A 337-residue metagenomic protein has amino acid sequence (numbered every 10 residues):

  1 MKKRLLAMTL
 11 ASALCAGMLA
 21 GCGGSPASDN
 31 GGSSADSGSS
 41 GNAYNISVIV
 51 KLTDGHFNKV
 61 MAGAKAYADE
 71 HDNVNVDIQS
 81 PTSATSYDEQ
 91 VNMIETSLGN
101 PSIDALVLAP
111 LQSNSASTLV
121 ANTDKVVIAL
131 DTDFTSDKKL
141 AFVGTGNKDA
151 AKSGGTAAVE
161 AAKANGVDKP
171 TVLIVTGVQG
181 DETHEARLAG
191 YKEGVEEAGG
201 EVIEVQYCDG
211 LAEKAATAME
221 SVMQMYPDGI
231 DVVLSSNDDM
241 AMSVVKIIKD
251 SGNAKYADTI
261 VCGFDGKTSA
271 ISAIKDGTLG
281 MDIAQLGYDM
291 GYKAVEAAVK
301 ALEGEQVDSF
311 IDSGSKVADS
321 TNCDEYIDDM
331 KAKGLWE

Functional and structural regions predicted by a protein language model:
M1-N45, D69-E70, A121-N122, G334-E337: Short, low-complexity disordered leader/linker segments with a strong preference for bacterial N-terminal type II
Y44-G63, Y67, H71, D77-V91 (+3 more regions): Extracytoplasmic "Venus flytrap"
H56-E70, V74, A150-A157, E182-E201 (+3 more regions): Short, solvent-exposed amphipathic alpha-helices that sit in or adjacent to ligand/effector-binding or catalytic
H71-S83, T171-I174, V195-A212: Short beta-strand elements in bilobed, periplasmic/extracellular small-molecule ligand-binding domains
Q90, V143-K169, K214-A216, G266-A270 (+1 more regions): Hydrophobic alpha-helical segments within soluble ligand-binding/sensing domains
E95-D124, Y191, D209-A273: Hydrophobic alpha-helical
A109-D149, T171, D265-K275, G280 (+1 more regions): Flexible loop/hinge segments that line or gate small-molecule binding clefts
V175-Q179, T183, V195, L286-E337: Hinge/cleft segment of the Venus flytrap/periplasmic-binding protein
